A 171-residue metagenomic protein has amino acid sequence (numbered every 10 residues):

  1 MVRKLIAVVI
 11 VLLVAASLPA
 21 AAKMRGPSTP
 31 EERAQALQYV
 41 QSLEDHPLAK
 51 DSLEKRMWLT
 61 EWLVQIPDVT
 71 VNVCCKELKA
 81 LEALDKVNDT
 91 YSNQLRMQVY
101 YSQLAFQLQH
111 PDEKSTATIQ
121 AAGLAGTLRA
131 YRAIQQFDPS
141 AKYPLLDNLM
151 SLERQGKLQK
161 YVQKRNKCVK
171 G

Functional and structural regions predicted by a protein language model:
M1-K4: Positively charged n-region of N-terminal signal peptides that target proteins for export
I6-A7, A36: Sequence-pattern detector for short linear motifs and compositional/periodic biases rather than a specific fold
A7-S17: Bacterial N-terminal signal peptides
V8, R25-G26, D45, K86 (+1 more regions): Residues at structural and domain junctions
L18-A20, Y100: Extended hydrophobic/Leu-rich segments
A21-E61: Immediate post-signal-peptide N-terminus of mature secreted/exported proteins
S52-N166: Mature extracellular/secreted ectodomains of secretory-pathway proteins
C168-G171: Short, solvent-exposed mixed-charge patches
